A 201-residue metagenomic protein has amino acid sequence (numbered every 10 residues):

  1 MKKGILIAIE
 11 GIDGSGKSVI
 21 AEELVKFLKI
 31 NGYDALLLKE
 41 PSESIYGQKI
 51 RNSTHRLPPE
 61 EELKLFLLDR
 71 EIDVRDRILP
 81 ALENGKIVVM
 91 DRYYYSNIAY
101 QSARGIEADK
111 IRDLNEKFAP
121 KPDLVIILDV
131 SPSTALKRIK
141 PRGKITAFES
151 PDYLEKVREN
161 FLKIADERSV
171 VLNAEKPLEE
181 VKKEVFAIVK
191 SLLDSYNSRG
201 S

Functional and structural regions predicted by a protein language model:
I9: Hydrophobic anchor at the beta1->P-loop junction of P-loop NTPases
I12: P-loop (Walker A) phosphate-binding loop of NTP-binding proteins
S15: ATP-binding Walker
S18: Walker A/P-loop
E23-V25, S133-S201: NTP-dependent small-molecule kinase module
F27, N31-K117: ATP-dependent small-molecule kinase phosphotransfer cores that center on conserved nucleotide phosphate-binding segments
S42-S44, Y95, V130-A135, L178: Conserved nucleotide-binding/hydrolysis micro-motifs of P-loop NTPases
N97-E159: A glycine- and Lys/Arg-enriched "phosphate-lid" helix/loop adjacent to the NTP-binding pocket of small-molecule kinases
